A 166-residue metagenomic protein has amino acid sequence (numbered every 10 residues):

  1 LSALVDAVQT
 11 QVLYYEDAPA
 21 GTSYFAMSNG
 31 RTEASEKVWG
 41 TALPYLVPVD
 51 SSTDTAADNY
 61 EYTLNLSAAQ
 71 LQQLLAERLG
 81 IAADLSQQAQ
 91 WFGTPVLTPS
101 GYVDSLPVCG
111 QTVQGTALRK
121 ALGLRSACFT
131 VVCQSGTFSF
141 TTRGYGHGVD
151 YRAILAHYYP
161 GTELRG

Functional and structural regions predicted by a protein language model:
L1-G166: Conserved, single-site charged/polar hotspot
